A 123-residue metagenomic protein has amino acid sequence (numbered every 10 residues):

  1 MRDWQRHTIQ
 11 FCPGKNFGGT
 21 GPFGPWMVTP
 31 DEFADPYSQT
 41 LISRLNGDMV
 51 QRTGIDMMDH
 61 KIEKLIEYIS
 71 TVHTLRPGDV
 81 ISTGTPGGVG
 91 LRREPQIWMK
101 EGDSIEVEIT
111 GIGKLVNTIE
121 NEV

Functional and structural regions predicted by a protein language model:
R2-V123: Catalytic-pocket segment enriched in acidic/His residues
